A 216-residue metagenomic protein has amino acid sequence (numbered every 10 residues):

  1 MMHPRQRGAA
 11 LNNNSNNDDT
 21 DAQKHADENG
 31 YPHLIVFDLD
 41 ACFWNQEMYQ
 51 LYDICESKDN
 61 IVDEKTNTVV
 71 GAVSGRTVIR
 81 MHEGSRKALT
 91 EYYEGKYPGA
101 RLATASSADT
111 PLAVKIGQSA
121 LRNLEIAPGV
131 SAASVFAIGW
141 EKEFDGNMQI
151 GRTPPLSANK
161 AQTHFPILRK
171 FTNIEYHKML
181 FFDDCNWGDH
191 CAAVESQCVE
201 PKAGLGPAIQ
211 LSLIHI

Functional and structural regions predicted by a protein language model:
H3-A9, D19-D145: Alpha-helical substrate-recognition element adjacent to the catalytic core
N13-N17: Asparagine/serine/threonine-enriched low-complexity, disordered tracts, especially those forming N-linked glycosylation
A113-V114, F165, G188-C191: Short, well-ordered alpha-helical microsegments
G146-R152: Surface-exposed intrinsically disordered loops and tails
A161-W187: Conserved Lys-Pro-Asp/Glu-containing loop-to-beta segment of HAD-superfamily phosphomonoesterases, centered on
D183-V199: Acidic, divalent-metal-coordinating active-site segment for phosphoryl/phosphodiester hydrolysis, typified by short
N186-D189, G204-S212: Short glycine/proline-centered loop/turn elements that form peptide/ligand docking sites
I214-I216: Conserved small/polar residues in nucleotide/adenosyl-binding loops
